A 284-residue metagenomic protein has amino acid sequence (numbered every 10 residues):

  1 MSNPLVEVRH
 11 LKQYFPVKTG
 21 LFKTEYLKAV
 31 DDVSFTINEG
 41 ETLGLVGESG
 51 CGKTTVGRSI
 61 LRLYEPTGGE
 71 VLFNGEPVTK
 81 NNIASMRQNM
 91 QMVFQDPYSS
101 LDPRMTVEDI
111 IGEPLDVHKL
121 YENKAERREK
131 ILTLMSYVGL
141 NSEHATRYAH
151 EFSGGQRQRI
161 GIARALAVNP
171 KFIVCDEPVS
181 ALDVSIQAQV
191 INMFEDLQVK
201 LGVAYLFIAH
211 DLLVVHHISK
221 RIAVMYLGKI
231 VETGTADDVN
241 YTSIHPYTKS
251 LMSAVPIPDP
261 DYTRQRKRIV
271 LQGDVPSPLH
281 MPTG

Functional and structural regions predicted by a protein language model:
P4, K18-L21, A236-G284: Charged, flexible cofactor/metal-binding loops and thiol motifs
L61: Helix-to-loop junction immediately C-terminal to a conserved catalytic motif
G69-V78, M86: Conserved ABC transporter NBD signature motif
A125-E143, M252-S253: Conserved ABC ATPase "signature" region
Y148-F152, Q156: Conserved ABC ATPase signature
A167-K171: A short, proline-enriched helix->beta-strand linker immediately N-terminal to the Walker B motif in ABC-type P-loop
